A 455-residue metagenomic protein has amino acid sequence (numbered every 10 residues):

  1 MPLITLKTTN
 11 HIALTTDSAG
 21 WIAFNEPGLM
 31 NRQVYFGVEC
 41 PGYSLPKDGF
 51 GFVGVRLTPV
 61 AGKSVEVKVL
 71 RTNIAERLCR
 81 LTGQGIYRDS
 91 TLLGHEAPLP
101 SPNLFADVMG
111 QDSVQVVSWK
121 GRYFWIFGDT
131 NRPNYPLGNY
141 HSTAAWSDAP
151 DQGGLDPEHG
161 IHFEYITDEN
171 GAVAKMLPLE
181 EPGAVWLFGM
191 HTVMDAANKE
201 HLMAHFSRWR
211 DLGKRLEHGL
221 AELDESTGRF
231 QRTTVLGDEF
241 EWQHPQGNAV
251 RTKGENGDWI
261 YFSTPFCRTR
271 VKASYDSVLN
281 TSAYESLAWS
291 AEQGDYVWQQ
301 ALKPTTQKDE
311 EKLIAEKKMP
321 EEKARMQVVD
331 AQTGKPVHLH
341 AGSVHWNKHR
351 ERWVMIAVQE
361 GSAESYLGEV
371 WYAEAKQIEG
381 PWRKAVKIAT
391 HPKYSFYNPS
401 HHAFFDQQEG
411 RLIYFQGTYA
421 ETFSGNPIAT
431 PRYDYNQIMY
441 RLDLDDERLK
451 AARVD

Functional and structural regions predicted by a protein language model:
M1-T5: Structural motif
K7-N25: Short, acidic Ser/Thr/Gly-rich low-complexity loop/linker segments typical of extracellular and cell-surface proteins
T8-H11, P41-Y43, Q377-E379: Change "in extracellular beta-sheet-rich domains … of secreted and cell-surface proteins" to "in beta-sheet-rich domains
W21-P27, P399-H402: Exposed aromatic-hydrophobic patches
L29-R56: A short, solvent-exposed loop/turn motif at the edges and junctions of modular extracellular/periplasmic domains
G51-N73: Extracellular beta-sheet/turn segments enriched in Thr/Pro/Gly and aliphatic residues
V69-M109, S118-G183, T192-W242, K253-P336 (+4 more regions): Beta-rich carbohydrate-recognition and catalytic domains
S113-Q115, G189, G247-V250, A341-S343 (+1 more regions): Conserved beta-strand position repeated once per blade in WD40 beta-propeller domains
